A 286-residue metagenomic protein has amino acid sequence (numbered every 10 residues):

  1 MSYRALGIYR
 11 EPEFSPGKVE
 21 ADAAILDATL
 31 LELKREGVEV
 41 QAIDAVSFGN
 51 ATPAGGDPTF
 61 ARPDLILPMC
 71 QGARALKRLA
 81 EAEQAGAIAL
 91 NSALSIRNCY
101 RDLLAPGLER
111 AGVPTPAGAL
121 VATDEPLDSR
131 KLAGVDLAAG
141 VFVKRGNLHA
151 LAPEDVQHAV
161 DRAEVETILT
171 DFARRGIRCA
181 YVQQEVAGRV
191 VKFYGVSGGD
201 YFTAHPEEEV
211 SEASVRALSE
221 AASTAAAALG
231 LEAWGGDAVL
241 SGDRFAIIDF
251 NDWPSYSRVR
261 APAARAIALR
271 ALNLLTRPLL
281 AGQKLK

Functional and structural regions predicted by a protein language model:
M1-I8: Extreme N-terminal starter segment of soluble prokaryotic enzymes
R10-L120: Conserved N-proximal alpha/beta basic substrate-recognition cap immediately N-terminal to, or forming the N-lobe
Q71-A73, N147-L148, W253: Short glycine-rich anion-binding loops that position phosphate/pyrophosphate groups of nucleotides and phosphorylated
L108-E109, A133-P153, I177-V191: ATP-grasp fold ATP-binding core
T115-P116, V141, R175-A180, E232 (+1 more regions): Short, structured loop/turn "capping" segments at alpha-beta junctions
P116-V141: Rossmann-like NAD(P)H-binding beta-loop-alpha module
E154-L229: Phosphate-binding site of ATP-dependent enzymes
G195, T203-I247, N251, Y256-L285: A long amphipathic alpha-helix within ATP-dependent nucleotide-binding catalytic cores
